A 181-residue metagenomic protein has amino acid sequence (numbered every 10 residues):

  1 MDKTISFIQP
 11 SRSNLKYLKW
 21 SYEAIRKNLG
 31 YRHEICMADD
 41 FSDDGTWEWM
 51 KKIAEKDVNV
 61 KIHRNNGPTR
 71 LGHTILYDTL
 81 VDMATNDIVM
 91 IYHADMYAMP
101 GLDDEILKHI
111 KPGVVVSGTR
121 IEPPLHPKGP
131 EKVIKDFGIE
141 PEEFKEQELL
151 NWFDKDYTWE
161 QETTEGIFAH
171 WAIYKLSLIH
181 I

Functional and structural regions predicted by a protein language model:
E23-R32: Short, acidic, metal-binding catalytic loop of nucleotide-sugar glycosyltransferases
D39-E48: A conserved acidic beta->alpha catalytic loop
G45, A94-H109: Acidic donor-binding/catalytic loop of UDP-sugar-dependent glycosyltransferases, especially processive GT2
N66-A84: Glycine-rich, basic loop-to-helix element that forms the pyrophosphate-binding segment of sugar-nucleotide handling
V89: Short aromatic/hydrophobic "clamp" motif used to bind/position activated sugar donors
V116-D136: Short beta-strand-to-loop element that shapes/binds the nucleotide-sugar donor at the catalytic cleft/hinge
L149-I173: A recurrent flexible, glycine/aromatic-enriched loop bordering the glycosyltransferase active site that acts as
I179-I181: Conserved small/polar residues in nucleotide/adenosyl-binding loops
